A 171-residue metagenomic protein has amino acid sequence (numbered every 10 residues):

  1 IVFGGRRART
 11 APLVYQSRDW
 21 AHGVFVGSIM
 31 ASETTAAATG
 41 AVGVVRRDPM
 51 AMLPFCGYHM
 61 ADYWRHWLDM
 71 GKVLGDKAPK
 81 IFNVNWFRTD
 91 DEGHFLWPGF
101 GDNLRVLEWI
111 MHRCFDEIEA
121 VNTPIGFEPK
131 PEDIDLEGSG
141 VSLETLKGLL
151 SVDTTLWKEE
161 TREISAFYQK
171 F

Functional and structural regions predicted by a protein language model:
I1-F171: Conserved NTP phosphate-binding and transfer environment spanning the P-loop NTPase/kinase superfamily
